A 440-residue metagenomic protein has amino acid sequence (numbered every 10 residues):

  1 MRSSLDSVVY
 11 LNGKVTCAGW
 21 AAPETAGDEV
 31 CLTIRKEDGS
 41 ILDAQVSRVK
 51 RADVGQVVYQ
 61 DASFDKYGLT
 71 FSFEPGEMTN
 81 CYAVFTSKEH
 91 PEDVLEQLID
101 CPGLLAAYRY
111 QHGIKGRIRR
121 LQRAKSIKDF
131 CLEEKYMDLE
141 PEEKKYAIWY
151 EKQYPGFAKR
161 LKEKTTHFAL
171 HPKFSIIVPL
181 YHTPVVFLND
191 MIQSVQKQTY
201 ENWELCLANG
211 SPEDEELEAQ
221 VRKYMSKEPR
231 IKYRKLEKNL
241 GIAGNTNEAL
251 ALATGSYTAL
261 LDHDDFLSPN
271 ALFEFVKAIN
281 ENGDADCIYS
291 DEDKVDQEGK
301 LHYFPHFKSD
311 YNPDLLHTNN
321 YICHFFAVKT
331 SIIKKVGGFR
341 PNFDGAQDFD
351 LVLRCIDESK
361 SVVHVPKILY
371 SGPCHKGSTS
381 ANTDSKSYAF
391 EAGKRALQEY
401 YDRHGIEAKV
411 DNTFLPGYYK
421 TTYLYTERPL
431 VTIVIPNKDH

Functional and structural regions predicted by a protein language model:
M1-I127, R160, H167-F168, N189: Basic, ligand-binding patches in group-transfer machinery, especially extracytoplasmic/periplasmic segments
R123-S194, Q398-H440: N-proximal low-complexity "stem/linker" segments adjacent to membrane-targeting elements
I192-N202, E281: Short, acidic, metal-binding catalytic loop of nucleotide-sugar glycosyltransferases
N209-A219, K238: A conserved acidic beta->alpha catalytic loop
L236-A253, E274: Glycine-rich, basic loop-to-helix element that forms the pyrophosphate-binding segment of sugar-nucleotide handling
T258: Short aromatic/hydrophobic "clamp" motif used to bind/position activated sugar donors
N270-H302: Conserved donor NDP-sugar-binding/catalytic core segment of glycosyltransferases
P341-F343, L353-P373, G377, R395-N412: Catalytic donor-sugar/metal-binding loop of nucleotide-sugar-dependent glycosyltransferases
